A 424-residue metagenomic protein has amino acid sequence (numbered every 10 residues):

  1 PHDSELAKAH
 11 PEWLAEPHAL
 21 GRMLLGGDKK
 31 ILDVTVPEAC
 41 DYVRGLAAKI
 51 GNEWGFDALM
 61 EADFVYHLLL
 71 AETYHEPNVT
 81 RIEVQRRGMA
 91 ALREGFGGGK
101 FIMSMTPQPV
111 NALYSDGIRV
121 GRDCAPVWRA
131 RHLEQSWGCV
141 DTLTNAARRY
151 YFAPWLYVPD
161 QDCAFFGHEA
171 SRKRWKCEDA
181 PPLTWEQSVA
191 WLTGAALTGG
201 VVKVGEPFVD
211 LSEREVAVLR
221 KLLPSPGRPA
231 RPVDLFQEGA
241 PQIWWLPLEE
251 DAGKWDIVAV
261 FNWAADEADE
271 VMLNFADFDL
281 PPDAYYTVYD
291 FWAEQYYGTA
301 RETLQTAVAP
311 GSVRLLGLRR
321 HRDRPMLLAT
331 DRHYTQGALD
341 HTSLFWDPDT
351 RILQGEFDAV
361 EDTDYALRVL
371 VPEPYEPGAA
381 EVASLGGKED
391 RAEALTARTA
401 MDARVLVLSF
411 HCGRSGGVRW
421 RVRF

Functional and structural regions predicted by a protein language model:
P1, E61-A62, I102-S104, G205 (+2 more regions): Generic beta-strand/beta-sheet core signal
P1-L6, Y66-A71, Q108-L113, A164-F165 (+8 more regions): Flexible loop/turn segments at secondary-structure boundaries
H2-D41, G45, R87-E213: Glycan-recognition surfaces
I31, A180-D210, P224-E249, D256 (+3 more regions): Catalytic domains of carbohydrate-active enzymes that cleave complex glycans
Y42-Y74: Active-site groove signature of glycoside hydrolases
V189-W191, A195-T198, K203, E238-L280 (+2 more regions): Carbohydrate-binding surface patches
A276-A293, L370-G387: Solvent-exposed beta-hairpin/edge-strand motifs
E302-D340, M401-F424: C-terminal beta-strand-rich structural cap/linker in extracellular carbohydrate-active enzymes
